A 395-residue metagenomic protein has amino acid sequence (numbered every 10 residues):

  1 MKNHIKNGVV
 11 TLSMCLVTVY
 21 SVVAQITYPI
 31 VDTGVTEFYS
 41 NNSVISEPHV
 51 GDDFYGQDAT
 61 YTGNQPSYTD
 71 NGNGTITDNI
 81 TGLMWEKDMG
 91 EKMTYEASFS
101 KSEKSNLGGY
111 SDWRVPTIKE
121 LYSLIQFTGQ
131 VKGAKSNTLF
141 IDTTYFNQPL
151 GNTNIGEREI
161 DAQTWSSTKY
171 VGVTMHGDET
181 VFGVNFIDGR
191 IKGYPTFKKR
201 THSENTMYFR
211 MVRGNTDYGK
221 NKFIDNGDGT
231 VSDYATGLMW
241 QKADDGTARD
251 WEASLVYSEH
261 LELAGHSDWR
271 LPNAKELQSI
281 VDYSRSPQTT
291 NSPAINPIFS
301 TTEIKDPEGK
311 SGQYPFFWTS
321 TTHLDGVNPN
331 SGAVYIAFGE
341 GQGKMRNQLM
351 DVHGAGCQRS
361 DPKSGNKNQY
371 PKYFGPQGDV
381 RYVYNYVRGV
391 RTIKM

Functional and structural regions predicted by a protein language model:
M1-L12: Bacterial N-terminal signal peptides that target proteins for export
T11-V19: Bacterial N-terminal signal peptides
V23-R114, I118-W269, K275-M395: Glycine-aromatic-enriched surface loops/turns that form tight recognition elements
